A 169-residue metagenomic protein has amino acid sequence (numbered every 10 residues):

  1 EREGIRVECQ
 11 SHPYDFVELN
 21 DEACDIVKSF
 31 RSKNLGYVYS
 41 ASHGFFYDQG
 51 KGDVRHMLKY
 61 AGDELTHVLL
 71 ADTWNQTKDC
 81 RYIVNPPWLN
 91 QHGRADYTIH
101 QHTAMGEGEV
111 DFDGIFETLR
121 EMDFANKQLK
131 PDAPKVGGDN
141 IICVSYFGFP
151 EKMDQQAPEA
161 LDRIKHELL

Functional and structural regions predicted by a protein language model:
E1-Y39, A133, Q155-Q156: Active-site acidic/histidine proton-transfer and metal-coordination neighborhood in alpha/beta enzyme cores
R2-E3, D25-K33, M57-Y60, E64 (+2 more regions): Alpha-helical structural signal in soluble globular domains
I5, Q10-Y14, S40-G44, L70-T73 (+2 more regions): Active-site beta-loop-alpha junctions enriched in small/polar residues
V7, S40, V68, M105 (+3 more regions): Conserved, mostly hydrophobic/aromatic
N20, F45-K127, D132-G137, D154-Q155: Gly/Pro-rich active-site loop or hairpin
G36-S42, H67, L169: Short, basic, helix/turn surface patches
Q128, I141-F147: Short acidic/histidine-rich active-site segments
K152-L169: C-terminal helical cap(s) of enzyme catalytic domains, especially alpha/beta-barrels
